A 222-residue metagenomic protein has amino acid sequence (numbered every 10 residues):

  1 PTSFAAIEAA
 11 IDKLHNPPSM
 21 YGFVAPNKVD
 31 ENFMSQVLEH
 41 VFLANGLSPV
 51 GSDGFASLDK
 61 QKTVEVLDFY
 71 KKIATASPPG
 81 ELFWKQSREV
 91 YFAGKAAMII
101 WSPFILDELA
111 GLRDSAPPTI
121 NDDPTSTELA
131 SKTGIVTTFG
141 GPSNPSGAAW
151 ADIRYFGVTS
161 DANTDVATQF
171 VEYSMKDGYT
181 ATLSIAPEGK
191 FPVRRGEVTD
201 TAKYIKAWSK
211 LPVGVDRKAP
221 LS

Functional and structural regions predicted by a protein language model:
P1, S48, A76, D161-A167: Short helix-loop capping/hinge motifs at secondary-structure junctions, enriched in acidic/polar residues
T2-E8, P79-A93: Short helix-initiation/N-cap motifs at beta->coil->alpha
A5-F55, A96: Extracytoplasmic/periplasmic solute-binding protein
E8-H15, E39, L67-A74, R88 (+3 more regions): Non-transmembrane alpha-helical segments in soluble domains of secreted/periplasmic/extracellular proteins
E8-K13, P17, S52-E81, P124 (+2 more regions): Glycine-centered hinge/linker elements that transmit conformational signals in sensory and ligand-binding systems
G22, A97-S102, E108-L109, P117-I120: Paired acidic/hydrophobic, glycine-rich loop segments that form the ligand-binding mouth/hinge of periplasmic-binding
G22-A25, A97-W101, G134-T137, F156-V158: Structural recognition of the beta-strand scaffold that forms the well-ordered cores of secreted hydrolase catalytic
E108-P117, N121, S126-E128, G141-S222: C-terminal lobe and pocket-closing loops of periplasmic/extracytoplasmic Venus-flytrap solute-binding proteins
